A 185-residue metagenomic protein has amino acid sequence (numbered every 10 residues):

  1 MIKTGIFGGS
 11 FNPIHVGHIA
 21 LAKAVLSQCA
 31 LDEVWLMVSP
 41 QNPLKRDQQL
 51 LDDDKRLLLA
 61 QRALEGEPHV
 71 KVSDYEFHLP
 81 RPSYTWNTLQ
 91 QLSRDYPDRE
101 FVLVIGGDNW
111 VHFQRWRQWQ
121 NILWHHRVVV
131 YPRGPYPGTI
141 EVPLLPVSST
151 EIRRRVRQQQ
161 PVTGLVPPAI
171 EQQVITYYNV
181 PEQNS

Functional and structural regions predicted by a protein language model:
M1-S185: Nucleotidyltransferase catalytic core that binds NTPs
